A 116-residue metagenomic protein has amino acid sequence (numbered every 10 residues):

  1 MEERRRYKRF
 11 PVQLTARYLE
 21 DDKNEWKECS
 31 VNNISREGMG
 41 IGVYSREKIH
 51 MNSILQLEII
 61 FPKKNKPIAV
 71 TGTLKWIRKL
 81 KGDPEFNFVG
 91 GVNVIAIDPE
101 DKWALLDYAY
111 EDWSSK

Functional and structural regions predicted by a protein language model:
M1-M39, L106-K116: N-terminal helix initiation/capping motif
Y7, Y44-I49: Short, surface-exposed secondary-structure edge patches
V12, K27, L55, I68-V70 (+1 more regions): Hydrophobic core residues within well-ordered beta-strands of beta-rich domains
T15-L19, N52-I68: Short conserved beta-strand and strand-loop elements enriched in small hydrophobics with frequent Asp/Gly
D21, R36, I77-G82, P99: Short, conserved beta-turn/loop elements at beta-strand boundaries and strand-helix junctions
V31, G72-L74: Conserved hydrophobic positions within beta-strands
G40-V43, K79-N93: Short, solvent-exposed secondary-structure boundary/capping segments
